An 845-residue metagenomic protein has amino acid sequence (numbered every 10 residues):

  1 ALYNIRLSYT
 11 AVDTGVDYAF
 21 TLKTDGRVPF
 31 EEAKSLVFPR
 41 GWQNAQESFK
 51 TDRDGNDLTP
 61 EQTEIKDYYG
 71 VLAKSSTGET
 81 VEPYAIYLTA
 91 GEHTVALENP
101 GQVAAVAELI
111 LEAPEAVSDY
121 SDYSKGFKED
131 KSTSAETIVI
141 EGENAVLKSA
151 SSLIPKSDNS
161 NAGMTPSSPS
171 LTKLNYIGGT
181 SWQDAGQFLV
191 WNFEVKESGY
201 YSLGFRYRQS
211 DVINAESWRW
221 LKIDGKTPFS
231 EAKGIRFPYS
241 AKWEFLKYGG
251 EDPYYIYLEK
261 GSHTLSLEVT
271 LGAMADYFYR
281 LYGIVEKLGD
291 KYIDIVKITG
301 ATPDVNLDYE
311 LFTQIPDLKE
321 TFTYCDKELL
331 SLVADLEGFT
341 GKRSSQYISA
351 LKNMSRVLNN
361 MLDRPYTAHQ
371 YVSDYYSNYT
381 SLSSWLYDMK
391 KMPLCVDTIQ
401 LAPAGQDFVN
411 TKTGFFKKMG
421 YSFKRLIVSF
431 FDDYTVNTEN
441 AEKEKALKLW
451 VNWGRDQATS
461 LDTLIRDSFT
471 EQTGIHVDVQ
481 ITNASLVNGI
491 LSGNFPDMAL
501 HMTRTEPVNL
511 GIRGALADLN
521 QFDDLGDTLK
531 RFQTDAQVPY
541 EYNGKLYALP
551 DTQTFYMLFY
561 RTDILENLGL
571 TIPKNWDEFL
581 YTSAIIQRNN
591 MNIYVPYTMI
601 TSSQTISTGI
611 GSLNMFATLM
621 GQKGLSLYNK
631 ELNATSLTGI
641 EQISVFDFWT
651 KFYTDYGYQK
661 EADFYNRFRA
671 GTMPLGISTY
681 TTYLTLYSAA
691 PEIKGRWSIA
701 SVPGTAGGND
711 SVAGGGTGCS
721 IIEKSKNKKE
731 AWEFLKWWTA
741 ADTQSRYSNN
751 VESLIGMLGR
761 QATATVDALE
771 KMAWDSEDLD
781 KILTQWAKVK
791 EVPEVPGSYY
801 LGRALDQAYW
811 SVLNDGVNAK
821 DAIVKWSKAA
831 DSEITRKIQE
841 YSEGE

Functional and structural regions predicted by a protein language model:
A1-Q400: Extracytoplasmic
E197, A689-L758, A787-E794, Q807: Extracytoplasmic/periplasmic substrate-recognition and gating elements
Y277, L281-Y282, L288-V508, D821-E845: Conserved N-terminal structural module of periplasmic/extracytoplasmic solute-binding proteins
F339, N360, R364-Y371, I399-L401 (+2 more regions): C-terminal capping/gating helix-and-loop segments adjacent to ligand/active sites or protein-protein/ligand interfaces
I427-F430, Y434-K443, R504-M557, L580-T582 (+2 more regions): Hinge/lid segment of periplasmic solute-binding proteins
D467-D535, P539, T562-K574, G671-L675 (+3 more regions): Extracytoplasmic "Venus flytrap"/periplasmic binding protein-like
G511-G514, Q533-L580, M591, M599-L632 (+5 more regions): Periplasmic solute-binding protein
E631-E661, V702: Glycine-centered hinge/linker elements that transmit conformational signals in sensory and ligand-binding systems
